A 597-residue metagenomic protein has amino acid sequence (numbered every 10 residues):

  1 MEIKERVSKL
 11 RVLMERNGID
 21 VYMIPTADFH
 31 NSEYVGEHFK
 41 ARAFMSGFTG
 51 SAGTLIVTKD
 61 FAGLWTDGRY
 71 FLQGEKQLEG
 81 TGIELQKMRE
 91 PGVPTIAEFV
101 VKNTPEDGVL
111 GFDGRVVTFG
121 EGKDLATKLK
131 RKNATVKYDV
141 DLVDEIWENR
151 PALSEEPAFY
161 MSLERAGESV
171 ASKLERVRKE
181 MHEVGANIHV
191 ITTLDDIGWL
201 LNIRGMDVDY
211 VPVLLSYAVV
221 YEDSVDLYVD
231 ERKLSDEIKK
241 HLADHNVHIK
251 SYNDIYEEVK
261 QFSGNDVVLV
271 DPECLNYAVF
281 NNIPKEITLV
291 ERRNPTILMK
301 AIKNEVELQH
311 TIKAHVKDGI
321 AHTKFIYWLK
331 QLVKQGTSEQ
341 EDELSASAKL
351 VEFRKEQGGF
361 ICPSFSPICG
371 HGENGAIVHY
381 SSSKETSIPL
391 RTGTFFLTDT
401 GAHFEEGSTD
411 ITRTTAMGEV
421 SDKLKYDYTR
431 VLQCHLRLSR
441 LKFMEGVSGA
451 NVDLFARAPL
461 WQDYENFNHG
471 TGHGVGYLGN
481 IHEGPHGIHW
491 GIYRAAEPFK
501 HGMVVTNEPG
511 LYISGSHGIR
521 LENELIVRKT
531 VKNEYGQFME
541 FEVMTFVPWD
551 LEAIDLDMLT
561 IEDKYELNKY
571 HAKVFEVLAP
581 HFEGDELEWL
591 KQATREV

Functional and structural regions predicted by a protein language model:
M1-V597: Active-site neighborhoods and metal-handling regions in enzymes and metal-associated proteins
